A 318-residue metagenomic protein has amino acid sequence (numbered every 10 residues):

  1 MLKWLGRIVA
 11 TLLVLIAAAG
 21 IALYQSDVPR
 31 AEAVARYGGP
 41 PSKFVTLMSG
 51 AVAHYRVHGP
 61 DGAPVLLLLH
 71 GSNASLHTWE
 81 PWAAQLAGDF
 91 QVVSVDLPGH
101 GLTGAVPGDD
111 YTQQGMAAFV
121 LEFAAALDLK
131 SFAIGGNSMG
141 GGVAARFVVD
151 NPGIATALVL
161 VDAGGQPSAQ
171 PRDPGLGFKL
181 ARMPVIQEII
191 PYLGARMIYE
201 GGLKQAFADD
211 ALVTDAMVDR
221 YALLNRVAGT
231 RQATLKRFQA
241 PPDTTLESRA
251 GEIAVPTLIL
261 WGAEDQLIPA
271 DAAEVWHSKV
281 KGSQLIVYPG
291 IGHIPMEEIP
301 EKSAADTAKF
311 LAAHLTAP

Functional and structural regions predicted by a protein language model:
M1-P64, D89-F90, L129, A312-P318: Alpha/beta-hydrolase fold catalytic core
E32-A33, P171-P174, P191-E252: Conserved alpha/beta-hydrolase catalytic His-Asp/Glu region
M48-A51, R56-H58, S94-G135, A305: Active-site loop/oxyanion-hole signature of alpha/beta-hydrolase fold enzymes
H58-L102: Conserved HGGG/HGGXW glycine-rich cap/lid loop of the alpha/beta-hydrolase fold
V149, L158-Q187: Flexible "cap/lid" loop of the alpha/beta hydrolase fold
I253, I259-W261: Short beta-strand/loop motif that positions the catalytic acidic residue of the alpha/beta-hydrolase fold
E264-I268: Acidic catalytic loop of the alpha/beta-hydrolase fold
S283-P318: Catalytic active-site module of serine/aspartate enzymes centered on a nucleophile-bearing elbow/loop
